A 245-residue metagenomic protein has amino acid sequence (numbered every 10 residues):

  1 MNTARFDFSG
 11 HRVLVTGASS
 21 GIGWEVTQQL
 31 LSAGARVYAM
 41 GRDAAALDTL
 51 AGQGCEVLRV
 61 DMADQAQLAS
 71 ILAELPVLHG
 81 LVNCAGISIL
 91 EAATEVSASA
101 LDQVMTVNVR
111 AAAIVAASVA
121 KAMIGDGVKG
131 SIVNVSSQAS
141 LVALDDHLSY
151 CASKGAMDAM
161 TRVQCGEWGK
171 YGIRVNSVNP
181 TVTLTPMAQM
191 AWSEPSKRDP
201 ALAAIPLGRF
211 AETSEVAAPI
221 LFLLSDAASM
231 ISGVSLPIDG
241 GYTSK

Functional and structural regions predicted by a protein language model:
S19-S20: Conserved glycine-rich cofactor-binding loop
A92-A93, S97-M105, A201: Substrate-binding pocket helix/loop in short-chain dehydrogenase/reductase
T94, V142-L148, K170, G208 (+1 more regions): Active-site loop immediately N-terminal to the catalytic Tyr-X3-Lys motif of short-chain dehydrogenase/reductase
A116, S153, T161: Active-site helix of classical SDR
K121, G166-K170, S229: Alpha-helical segment proximal to the catalytic Tyr-Lys
S137: Residue(s) in the substrate-gating loop at a strand-loop-helix junction that position the organic substrate next
R209-I238, Y242-S244: C-terminal substrate-recognition "lid" of short-chain dehydrogenase/reductases
